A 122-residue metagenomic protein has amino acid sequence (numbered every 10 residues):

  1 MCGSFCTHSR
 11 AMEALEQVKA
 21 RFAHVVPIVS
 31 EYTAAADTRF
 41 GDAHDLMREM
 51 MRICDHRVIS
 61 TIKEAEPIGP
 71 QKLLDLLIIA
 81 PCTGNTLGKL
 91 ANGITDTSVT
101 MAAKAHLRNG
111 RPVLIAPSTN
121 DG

Functional and structural regions predicted by a protein language model:
M1-G122: A cross-family phosphate/adenosyl-ligand binding-site feature
